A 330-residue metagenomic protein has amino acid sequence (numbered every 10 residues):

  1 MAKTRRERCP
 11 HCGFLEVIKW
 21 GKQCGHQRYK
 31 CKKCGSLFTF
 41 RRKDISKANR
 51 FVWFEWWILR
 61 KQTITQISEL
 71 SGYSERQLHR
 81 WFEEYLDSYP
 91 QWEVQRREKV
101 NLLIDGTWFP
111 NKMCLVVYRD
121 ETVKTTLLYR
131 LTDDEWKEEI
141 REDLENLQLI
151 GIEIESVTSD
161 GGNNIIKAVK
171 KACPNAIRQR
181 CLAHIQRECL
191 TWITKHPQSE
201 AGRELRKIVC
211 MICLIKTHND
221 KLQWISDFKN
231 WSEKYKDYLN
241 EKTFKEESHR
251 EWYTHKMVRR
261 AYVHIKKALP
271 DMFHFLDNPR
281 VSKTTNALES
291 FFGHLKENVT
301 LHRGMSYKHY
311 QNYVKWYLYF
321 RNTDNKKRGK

Functional and structural regions predicted by a protein language model:
M1-R6, K19-G25: Short, flexible, mixed-charge glycine/proline-rich loop motifs that serve as phosphate/nucleic-acid-contacting
P10-I18: Short Cys/His-rich Zn2+-coordinating modules
F14, Q23-L102, G106-M113, I152: Short, positively charged, Gly/Tyr-enriched micro-motifs that form contact patches at catalytic or ligand/partner
V17, C31, I67, L78 (+6 more regions): Mobile genetic element proteins and their domesticated derivatives, centered on retroelements and DNA transposons
R28, R42, R50, S156-I166 (+2 more regions): Acidic/histidine-rich catalytic cores and adjacent linkers of DNA breakage/strand-transfer/modification proteins
L37-R41, K124-Y129, H274, R303: Short small-residue beta-strand/loop micro-motif enriched in glycine and branched aliphatics
S71-N163, K167-N175, A268, A287: RNase H-like nuclease fold core
S156-N163, A168-V209: Conserved beta-strand -> loop -> alpha-helix junction used to position metal-binding or nucleic-acid-contacting
